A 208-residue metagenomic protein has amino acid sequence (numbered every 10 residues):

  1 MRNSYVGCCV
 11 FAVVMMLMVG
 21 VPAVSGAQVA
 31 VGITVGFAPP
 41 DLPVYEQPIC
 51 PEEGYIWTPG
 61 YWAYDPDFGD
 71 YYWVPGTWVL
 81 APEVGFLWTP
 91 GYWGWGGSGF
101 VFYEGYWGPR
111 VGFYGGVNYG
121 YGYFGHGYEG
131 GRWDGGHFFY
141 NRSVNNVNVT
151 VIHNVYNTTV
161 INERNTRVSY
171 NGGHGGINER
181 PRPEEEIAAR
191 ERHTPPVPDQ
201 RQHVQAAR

Functional and structural regions predicted by a protein language model:
M1-Q28: Classical secretory targeting signals
M16, E46-P48, T77, V117: Residues embedded in well-ordered secondary-structure elements
L17, T34-A38, P43-E46, G176-N178 (+1 more regions): Residue-level detector of alpha-helical hydrophobic segments embedded in or interacting with membranes
G20, V79-R208: Low-complexity, repeat-rich tail regions
P22-F68, V111: Extended non-catalytic interaction/regulatory regions in multidomain proteins
Y71-P75: Blade-edge beta-strand/turn elements of extracellular beta-propeller and related beta-sheet repeat scaffolds
